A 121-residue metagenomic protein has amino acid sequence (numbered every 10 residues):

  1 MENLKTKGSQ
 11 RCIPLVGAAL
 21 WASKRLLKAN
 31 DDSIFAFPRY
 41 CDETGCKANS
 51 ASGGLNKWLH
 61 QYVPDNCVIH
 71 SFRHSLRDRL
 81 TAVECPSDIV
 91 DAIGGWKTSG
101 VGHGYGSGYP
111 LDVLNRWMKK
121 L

Functional and structural regions predicted by a protein language model:
M1-A19, D42: Basic, Lys/Arg-rich DNA-contacting stretches centered on the C-terminal catalytic core of tyrosine recombinase systems
L4-T6, K24, C46-N49, H70 (+1 more regions): Extended hydrophobic-aromatic, low-complexity segments
S9, A29-N30, R116: Extended, non-catalytic subsegments within catalytic or DNA/protein-binding/adaptor domains
V16-D65: Active-site/catalytic core of tyrosine-dependent DNA strand-transfer enzymes
F35-F37, R77, Y105: Bulky hydrophobic/aromatic "packing anchor" residues in well-ordered structure
D42-E43, G94-L121: Catalytic-site neighborhood detector that most strongly recognizes the C-terminal catalytic loop/helix of tyrosine
K47, A51, L55, I69 (+3 more regions): Hydrophobic (often cysteine-bearing) scaffold residues that line and stabilize catalytic clefts of nucleotide/cofactor
S71-K97: C-terminal catalytic core of tyrosine-transesterase DNA break-rejoin enzymes
